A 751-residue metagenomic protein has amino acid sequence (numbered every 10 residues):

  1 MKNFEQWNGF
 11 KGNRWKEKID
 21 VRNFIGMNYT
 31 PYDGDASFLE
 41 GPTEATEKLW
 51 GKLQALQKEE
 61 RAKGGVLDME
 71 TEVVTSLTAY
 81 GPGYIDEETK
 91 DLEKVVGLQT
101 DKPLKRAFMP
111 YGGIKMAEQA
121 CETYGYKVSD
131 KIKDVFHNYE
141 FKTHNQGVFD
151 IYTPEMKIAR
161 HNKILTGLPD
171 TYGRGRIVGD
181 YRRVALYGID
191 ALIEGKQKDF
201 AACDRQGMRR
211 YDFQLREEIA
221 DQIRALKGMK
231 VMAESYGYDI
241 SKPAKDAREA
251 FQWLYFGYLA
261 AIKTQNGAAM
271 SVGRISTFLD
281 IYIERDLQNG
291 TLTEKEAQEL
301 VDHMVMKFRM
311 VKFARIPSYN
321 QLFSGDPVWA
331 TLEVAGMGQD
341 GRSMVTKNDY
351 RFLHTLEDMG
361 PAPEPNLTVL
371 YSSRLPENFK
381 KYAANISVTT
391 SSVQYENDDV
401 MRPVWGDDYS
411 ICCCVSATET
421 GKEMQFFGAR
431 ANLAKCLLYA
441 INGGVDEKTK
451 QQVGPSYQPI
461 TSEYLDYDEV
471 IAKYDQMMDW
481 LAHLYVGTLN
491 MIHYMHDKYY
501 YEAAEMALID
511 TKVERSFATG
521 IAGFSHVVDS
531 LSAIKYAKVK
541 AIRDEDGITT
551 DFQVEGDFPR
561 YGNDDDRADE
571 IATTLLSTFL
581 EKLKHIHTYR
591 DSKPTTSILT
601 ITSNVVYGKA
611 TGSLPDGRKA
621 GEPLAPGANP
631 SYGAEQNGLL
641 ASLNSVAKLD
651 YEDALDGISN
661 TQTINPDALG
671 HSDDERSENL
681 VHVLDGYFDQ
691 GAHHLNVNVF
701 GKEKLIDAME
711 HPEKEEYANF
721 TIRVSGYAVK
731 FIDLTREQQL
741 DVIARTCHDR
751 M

Functional and structural regions predicted by a protein language model:
K2-M751: Conserved catalytic cores of very large enzyme subunits
